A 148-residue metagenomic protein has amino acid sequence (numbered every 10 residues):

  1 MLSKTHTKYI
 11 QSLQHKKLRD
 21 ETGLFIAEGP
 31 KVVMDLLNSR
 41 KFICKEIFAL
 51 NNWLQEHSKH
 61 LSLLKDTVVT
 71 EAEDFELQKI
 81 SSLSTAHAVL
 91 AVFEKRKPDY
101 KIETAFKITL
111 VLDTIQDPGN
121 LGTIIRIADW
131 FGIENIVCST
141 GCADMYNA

Functional and structural regions predicted by a protein language model:
M1-S84: N-terminal positively charged helical leader segments and presequences
I26, F48, L90-V92, L110-V111 (+1 more regions): Structural motif
G29, A91, A128: Residue-level signal for inorganic ion chemistry
P30, N51, A72-D74, F93-K95 (+2 more regions): Fold-independent oxyanion-binding glycine-rich loops and adjacent beta-strand/coil segments at enzyme active sites
E56, Q78, P98, D144-M145: Flexible, glycine-rich phosphate/dinucleotide-binding loops and adjacent beta-alpha linkers at cofactor/substrate
S84-F106, N135-C138: Acidic/glycine-rich phosphate/pyrophosphate-binding loops and surrounding catalytic core that coordinate Mg2+
I102-A148: RNA substrate-binding interface of SAM-dependent RNA methyltransferases
